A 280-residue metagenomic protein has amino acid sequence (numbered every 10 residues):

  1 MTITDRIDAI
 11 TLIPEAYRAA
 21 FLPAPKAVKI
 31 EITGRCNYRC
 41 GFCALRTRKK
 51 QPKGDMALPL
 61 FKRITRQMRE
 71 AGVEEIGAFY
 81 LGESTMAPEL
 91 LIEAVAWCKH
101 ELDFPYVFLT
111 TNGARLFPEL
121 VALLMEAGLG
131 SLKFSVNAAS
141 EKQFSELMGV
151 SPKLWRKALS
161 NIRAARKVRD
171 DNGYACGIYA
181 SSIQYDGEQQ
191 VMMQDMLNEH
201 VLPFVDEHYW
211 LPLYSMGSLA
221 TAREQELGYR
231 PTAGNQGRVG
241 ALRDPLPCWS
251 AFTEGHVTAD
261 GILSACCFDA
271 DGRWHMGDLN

Functional and structural regions predicted by a protein language model:
M1-T2, A9, Q51-P52, M56-P59 (+2 more regions): Radical SAM enzyme [4Fe-4S]-AdoMet core and its adjacent flexible, acidic and glycine-rich loops/tails across
T2-S131, E146-R156: Conserved alpha-helical substructure of the radical SAM core
